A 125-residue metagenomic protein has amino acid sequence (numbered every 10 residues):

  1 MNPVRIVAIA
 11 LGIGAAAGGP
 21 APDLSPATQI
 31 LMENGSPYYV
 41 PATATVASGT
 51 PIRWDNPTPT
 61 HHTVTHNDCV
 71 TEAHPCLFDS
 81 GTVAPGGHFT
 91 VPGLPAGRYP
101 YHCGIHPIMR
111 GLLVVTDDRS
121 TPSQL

Functional and structural regions predicted by a protein language model:
M1-V7: Bacterial N-terminal signal peptides that target proteins for export
V7-A16: Bacterial N-terminal signal peptides
A17-L125: Extracytoplasmic copper-binding redox domains, predominantly the cupredoxin/blue-copper superfamily
